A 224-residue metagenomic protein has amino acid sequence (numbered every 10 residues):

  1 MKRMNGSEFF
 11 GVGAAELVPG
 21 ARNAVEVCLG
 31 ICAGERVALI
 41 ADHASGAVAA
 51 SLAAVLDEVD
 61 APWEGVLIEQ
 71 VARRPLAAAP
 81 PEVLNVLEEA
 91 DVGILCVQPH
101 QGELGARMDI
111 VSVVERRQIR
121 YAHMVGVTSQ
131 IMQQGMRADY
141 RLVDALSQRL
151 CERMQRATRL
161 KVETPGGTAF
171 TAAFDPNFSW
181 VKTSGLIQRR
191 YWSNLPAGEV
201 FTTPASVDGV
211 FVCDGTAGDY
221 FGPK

Functional and structural regions predicted by a protein language model:
M1-F221: Active-site bordering "gate/hinge" segments that shape substrate access to catalytic or cofactor-binding pockets
